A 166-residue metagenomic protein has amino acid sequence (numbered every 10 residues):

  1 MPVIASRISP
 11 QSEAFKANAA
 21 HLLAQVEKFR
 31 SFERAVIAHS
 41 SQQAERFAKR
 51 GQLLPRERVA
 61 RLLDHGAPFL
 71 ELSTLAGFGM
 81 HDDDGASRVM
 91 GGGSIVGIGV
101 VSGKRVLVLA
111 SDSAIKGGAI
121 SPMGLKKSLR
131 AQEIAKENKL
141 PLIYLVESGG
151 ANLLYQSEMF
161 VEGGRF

Functional and structural regions predicted by a protein language model:
M1-F166: Terminal-region recognition feature
